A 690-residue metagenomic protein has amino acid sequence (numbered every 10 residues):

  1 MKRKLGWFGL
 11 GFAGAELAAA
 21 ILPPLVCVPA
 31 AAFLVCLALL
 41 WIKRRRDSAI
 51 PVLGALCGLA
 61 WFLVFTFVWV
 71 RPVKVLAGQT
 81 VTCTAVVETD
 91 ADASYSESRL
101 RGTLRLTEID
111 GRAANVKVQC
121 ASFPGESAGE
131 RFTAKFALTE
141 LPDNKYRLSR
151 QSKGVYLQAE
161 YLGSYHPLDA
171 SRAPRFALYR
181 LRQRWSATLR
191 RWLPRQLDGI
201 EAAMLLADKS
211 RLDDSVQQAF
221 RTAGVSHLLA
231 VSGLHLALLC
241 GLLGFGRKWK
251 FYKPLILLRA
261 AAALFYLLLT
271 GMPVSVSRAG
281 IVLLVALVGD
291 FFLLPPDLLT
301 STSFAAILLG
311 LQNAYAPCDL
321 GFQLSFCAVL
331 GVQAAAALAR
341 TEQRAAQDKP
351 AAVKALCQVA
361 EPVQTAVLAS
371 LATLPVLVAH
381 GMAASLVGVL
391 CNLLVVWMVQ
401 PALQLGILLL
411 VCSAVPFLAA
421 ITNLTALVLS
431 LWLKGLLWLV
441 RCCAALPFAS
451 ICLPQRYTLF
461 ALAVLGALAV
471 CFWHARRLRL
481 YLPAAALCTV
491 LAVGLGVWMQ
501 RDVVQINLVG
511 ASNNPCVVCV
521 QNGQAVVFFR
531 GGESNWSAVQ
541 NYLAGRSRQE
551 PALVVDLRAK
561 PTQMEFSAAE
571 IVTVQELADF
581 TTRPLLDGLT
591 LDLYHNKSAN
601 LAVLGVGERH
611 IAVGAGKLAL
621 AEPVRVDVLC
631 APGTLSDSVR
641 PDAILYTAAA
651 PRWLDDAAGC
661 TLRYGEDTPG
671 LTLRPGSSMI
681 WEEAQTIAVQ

Functional and structural regions predicted by a protein language model:
M1-V75, R278, Y457-A461, F472-L478 (+4 more regions): N-terminal leader/targeting segments
W7, A15, L34-C36, R45-G54 (+2 more regions): Hydrophobic alpha-helical transmembrane segments in multi-pass membrane proteins
A15, A85, F136, M204 (+9 more regions): Divalent metal-coordination and catalytic microenvironments
W61-H227, N541, Y594, S678: Membrane-interface helix/helix-cap signal primarily in integral membrane proteins
V73-S122, A134-K135, M499-Q563, N600: Membrane-interface segments at or immediately adjacent to transmembrane helices that form the boundary between
P167-L168, R172-F176, Q183, T222 (+2 more regions): Membrane-interface amphipathic/re-entrant loop segments adjacent to transmembrane helices in multi-pass membrane
V225-K250, E550-A568, D627-V639, T647-W653: Di-metal (Zn2+ and/or Mg2+/Mn2+) metal-binding site signature of metallo-dependent hydrolases with the MBL/beta-CASP
G310-C318, R441-G466, C471-A475, T489-L553 (+3 more regions): Core dinuclear metal-dependent hydrolase active-site scaffold
